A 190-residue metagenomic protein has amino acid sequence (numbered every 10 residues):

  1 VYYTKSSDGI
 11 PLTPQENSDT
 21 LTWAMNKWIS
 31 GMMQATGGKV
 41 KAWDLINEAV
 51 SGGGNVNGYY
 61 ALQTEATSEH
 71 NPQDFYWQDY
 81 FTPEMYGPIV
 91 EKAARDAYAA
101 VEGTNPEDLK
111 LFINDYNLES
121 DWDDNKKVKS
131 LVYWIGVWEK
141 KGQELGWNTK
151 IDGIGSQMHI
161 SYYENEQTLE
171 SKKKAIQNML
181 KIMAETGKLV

Functional and structural regions predicted by a protein language model:
V1-W28, K150-M158, L169, I182-V190: Amphipathic repeat-derived elements
Y2-T22, V50-W77: Surface-exposed, active-site-proximal loop segments in enzymatic domains
G9-E48, F81-A100, S130-G146: An active-site-proximal structural segment forming one wall of the substrate-binding cleft that immediately precedes
L12-D19, W77-F81, D121-N125, E166 (+1 more regions): Charge-dense, low-complexity intrinsically disordered segments
K27, G58-Y60, A99, N105-P106 (+2 more regions): Extracytoplasmic low-complexity repetitive segments enriched in small/polar residues
W28-Q73, L109-N117, T149-M158: Active-site groove signature of glycoside hydrolases
A42-N47, W77-T82, Y86-L131, I154 (+1 more regions): Aromatic-lined carbohydrate-recognition surfaces of secreted/lumenal glycan-active proteins
K110-K188: Extracellular glycoside hydrolase catalytic/binding regions
